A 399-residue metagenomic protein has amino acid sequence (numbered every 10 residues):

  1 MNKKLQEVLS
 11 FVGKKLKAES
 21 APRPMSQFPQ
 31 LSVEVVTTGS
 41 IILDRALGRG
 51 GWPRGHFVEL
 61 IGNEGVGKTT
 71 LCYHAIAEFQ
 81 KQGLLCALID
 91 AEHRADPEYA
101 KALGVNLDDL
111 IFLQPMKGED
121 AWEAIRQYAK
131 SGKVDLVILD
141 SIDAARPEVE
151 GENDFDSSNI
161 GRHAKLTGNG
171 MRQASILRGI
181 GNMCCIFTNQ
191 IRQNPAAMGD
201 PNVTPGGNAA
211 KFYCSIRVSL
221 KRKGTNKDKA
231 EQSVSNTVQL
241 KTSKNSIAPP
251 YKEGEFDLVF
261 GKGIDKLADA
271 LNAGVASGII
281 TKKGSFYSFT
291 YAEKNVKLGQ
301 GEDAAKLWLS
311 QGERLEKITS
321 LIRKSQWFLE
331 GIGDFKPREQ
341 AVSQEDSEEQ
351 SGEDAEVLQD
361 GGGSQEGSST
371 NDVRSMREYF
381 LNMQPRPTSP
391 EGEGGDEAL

Functional and structural regions predicted by a protein language model:
N2-D109, W122, R126, K130: The Walker A/P-loop phosphate-binding site
N2-L16, S20-V33, S40-I42, E59 (+6 more regions): Peripheral, non-AAA+ core regions of ATP-driven protein-machinery
L43, A100, D140, N189 (+4 more regions): Residue-level signature of catalytic and energy-coupling elements of molecular machines, predominantly ATP/GTP-dependent
A95, A145-R146, N194: Catalytic P-loop NTPase motifs of RecA-like helicase/translocase cores
P115-M183: Phosphate-binding/switch loop-helix module in NTP-utilizing enzymes
Y128, I160-S277: Phosphate-binding/switch region of NTP-binding enzymes
K266-D303: Long, well-ordered amphipathic alpha-helical subdomains in the mid-to-C-terminal portions of large enzyme subunits
S288-L399: Terminal-proximal interaction/regulatory segments of ATP-powered molecular machines
